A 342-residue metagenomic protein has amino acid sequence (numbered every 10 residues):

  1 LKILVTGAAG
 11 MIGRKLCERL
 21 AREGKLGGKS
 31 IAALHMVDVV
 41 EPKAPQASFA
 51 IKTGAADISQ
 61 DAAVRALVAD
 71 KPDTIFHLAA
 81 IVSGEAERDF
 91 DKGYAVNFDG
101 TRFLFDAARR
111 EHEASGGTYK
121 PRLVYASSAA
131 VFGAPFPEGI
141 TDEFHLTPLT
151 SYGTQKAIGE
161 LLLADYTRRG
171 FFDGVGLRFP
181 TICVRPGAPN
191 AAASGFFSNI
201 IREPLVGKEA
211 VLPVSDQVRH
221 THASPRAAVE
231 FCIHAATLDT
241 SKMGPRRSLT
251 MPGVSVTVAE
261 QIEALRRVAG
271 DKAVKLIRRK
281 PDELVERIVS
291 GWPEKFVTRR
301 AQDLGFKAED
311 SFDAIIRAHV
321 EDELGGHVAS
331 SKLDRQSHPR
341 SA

Functional and structural regions predicted by a protein language model:
K2-L26: N-terminal Rossmann NAD(P)H-binding glycine-rich loop of SDR-like oxidoreductase domains
I58-V96: NAD(P)H-binding glycine-rich loop region in Rossmannoid oxidoreductase-like domains and their noncatalytic homologs
R102-L149: Conserved Rossmann-fold NAD(P)-dependent oxidoreductase catalytic core, especially the SDR/UDP-sugar
A134-P135, L149-V175: Active-site Tyr-X1-5-Lys
A164-R219, P225-V229: NAD(P)-dependent short-chain dehydrogenase/reductase
A188-A193, D216-E230, P245-L265, A318: Substrate-binding strand-loop-helix patch in Rossmann-like NAD(P)-dependent oxidoreductase/epimerase domains
P204, F231-V289, V328-S330, D334 (+1 more regions): Mid/C-terminal beta-alpha module of Rossmann-like enzyme folds, strongest in SDR-family dehydrogenases/epimerases
P293-D303, D310-A342: Amphipathic terminal alpha-helices
